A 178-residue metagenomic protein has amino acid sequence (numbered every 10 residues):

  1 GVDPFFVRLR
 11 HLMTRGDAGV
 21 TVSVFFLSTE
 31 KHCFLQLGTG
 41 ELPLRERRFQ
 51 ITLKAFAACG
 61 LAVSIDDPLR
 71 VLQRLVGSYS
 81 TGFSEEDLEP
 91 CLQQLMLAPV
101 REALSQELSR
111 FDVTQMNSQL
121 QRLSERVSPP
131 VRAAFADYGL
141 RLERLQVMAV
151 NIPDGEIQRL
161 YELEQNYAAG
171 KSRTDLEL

Functional and structural regions predicted by a protein language model:
G1-L160, Y167, K171: N-terminal hydrophobic membrane-entry segments
